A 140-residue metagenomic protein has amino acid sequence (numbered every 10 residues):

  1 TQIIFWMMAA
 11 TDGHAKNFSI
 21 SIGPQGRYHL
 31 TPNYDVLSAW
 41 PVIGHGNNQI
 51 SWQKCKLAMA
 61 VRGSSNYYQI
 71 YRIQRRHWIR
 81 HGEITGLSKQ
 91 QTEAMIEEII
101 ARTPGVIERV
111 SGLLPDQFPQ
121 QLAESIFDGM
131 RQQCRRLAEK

Functional and structural regions predicted by a protein language model:
T1-A15, S19-K140: Anionic ligand-binding catalytic core segments
